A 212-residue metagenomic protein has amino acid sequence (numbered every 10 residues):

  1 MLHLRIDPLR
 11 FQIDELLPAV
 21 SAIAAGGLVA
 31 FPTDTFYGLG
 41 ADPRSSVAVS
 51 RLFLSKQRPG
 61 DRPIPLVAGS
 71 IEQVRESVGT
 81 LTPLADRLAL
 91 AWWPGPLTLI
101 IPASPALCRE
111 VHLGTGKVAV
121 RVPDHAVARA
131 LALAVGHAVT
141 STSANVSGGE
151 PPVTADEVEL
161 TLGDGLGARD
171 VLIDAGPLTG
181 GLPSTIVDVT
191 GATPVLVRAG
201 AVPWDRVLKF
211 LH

Functional and structural regions predicted by a protein language model:
M1-H212: Active-site-adjacent structural elements in enzyme catalytic cores
